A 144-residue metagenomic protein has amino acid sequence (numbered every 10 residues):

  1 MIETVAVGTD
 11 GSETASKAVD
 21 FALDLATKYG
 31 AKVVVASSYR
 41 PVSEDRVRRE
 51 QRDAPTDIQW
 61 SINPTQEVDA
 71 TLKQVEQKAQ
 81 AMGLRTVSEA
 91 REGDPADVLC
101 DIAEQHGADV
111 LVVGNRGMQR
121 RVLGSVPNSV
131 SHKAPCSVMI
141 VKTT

Functional and structural regions predicted by a protein language model:
M1, Q74-L111: Structural beta-alpha unit
M1-P55: Small/aliphatic-rich secondary-structure junction motif
T27, D101-E104, H132: Solvent-exposed polar/charged
V34, V87, M139: Conserved beta-strand positions in the Rossmann-like core of class I SAM-dependent methyltransferases
S37-S38, N115-R116, K142-T143: Short secondary-structure boundary segments
E50-A54, Q105-G107, S129: Short, hinge-like loop/turn segments at secondary-structure boundaries
A54-A70: A short acidic, glycine-rich active-site loop that binds or catalyzes chemistry on phosphate/adenosine moieties
V110-K133: Glycine-rich, Arg-bearing micro-motifs that act as flexible, cationic patches
